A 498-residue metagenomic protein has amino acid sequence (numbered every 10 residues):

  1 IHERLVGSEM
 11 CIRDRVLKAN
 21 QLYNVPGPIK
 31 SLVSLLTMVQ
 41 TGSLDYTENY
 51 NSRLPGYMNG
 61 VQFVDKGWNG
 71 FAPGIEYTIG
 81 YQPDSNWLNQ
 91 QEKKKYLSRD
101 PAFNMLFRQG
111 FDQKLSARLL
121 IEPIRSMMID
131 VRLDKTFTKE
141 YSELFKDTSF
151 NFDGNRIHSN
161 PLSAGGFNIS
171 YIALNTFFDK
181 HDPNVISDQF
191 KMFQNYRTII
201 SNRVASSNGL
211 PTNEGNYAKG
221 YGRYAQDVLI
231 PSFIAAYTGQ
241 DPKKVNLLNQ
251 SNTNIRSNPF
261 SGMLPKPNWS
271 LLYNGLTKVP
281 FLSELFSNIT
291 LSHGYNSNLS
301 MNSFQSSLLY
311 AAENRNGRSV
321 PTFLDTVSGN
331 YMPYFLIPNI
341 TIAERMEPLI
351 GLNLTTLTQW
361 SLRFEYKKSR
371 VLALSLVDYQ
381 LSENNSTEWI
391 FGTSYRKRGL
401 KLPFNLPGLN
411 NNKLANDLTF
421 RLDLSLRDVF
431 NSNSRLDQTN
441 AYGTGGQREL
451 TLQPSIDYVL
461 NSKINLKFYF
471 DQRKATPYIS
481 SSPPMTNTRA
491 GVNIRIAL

Functional and structural regions predicted by a protein language model:
I1-G7, I12-D14: Single conserved hydrophobic/aromatic residue that forms the stacking wall/gate of nucleotide- or nucleobase-binding
S8-E9, Q40, Q113-A117, P265-Y273 (+4 more regions): Hydrophobic, lipid-facing positions within transmembrane beta-strands of outer-membrane proteins
E9-I12, G166-F178, V185, I390-G399 (+1 more regions): Outer-membrane beta-barrel "beta-signal"
R13-Q40, L54-Y57, F107-F111, I121-E122 (+12 more regions): Short loop/turn motifs that connect adjacent beta-strands in outer-membrane beta-barrel proteins
Y46-S52, L133-K139, G275, Y295-M301 (+6 more regions): Transmembrane beta-strands of outer-membrane beta-barrel pores
L54-V61, Y141-F150, A235, G239-L248 (+6 more regions): Outer-membrane beta-barrel translocator domains and adjoining extracellular loop/strand segments of Gram-negative
G67, F107-Q109, K146-D147, N151-P161 (+7 more regions): Replace "Gram-negative outer membrane beta-barrel proteins" with "bacterial and organellar outer membrane beta-barrel
F145, V459-L498: Predominantly the C-terminal beta-signal and adjacent terminal strand-loop region of outer-membrane beta-barrel
